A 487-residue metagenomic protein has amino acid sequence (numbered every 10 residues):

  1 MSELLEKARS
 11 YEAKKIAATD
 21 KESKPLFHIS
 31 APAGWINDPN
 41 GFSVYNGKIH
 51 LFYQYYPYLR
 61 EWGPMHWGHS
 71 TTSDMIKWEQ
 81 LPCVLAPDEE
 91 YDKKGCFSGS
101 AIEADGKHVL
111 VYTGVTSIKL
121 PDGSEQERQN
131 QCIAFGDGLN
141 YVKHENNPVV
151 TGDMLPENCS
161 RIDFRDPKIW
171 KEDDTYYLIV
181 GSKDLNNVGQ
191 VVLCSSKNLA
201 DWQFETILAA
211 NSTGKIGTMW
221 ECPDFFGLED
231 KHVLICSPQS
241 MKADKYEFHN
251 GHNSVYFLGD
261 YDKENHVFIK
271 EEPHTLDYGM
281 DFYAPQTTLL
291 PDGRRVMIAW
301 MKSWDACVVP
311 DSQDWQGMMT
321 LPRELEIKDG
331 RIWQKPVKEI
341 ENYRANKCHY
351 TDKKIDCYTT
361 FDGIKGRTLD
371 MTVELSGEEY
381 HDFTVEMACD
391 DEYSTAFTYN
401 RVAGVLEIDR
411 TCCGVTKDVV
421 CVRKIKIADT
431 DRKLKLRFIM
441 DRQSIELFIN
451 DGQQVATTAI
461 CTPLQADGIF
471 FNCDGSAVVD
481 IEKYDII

Functional and structural regions predicted by a protein language model:
M1-D166, K171-I216, G227-Y278, A299-D352 (+2 more regions): Beta-rich carbohydrate-recognition and catalytic domains
R9-K15, V255-I487: Beta-rich accessory regions
